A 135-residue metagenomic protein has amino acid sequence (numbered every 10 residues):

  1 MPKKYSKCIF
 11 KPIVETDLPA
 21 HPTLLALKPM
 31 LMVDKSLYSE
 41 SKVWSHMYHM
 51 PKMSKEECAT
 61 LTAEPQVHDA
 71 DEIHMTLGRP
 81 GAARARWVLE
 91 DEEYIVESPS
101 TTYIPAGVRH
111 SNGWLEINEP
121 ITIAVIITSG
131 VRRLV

Functional and structural regions predicted by a protein language model:
M1-T60: A short, N-terminal "cap"/entry segment at the start of jelly-roll beta-barrel domains of the cupin/DSBH fold
S45-M50, E72-L77, Y103, T122-V125: Ordered hydrophobic segments in well-structured contexts
K52-E56, P80-A83, V131: Short, charged/polar surface micro-motifs in flexible loops or helix N-caps
E57-D69, A85-W87, G113-L115: Short histidine-centered beta-strand/loop micro-motifs that create catalytic or ligand/metal-coordination sites
E72-S98: A short beta-strand-loop-beta hairpin characteristic of the jelly-roll/cupin
L89-D91, V108, E116, I127: A short beta-strand motif that forms part of the nucleic acid-binding face of small beta-barrel RNA-binding folds
V96-E116: Conserved metal-binding segment of the jelly-roll/cupin
I117-V135: A short hydrophobic beta-strand segment most commonly corresponding to one strand of the jelly-roll/cupin
